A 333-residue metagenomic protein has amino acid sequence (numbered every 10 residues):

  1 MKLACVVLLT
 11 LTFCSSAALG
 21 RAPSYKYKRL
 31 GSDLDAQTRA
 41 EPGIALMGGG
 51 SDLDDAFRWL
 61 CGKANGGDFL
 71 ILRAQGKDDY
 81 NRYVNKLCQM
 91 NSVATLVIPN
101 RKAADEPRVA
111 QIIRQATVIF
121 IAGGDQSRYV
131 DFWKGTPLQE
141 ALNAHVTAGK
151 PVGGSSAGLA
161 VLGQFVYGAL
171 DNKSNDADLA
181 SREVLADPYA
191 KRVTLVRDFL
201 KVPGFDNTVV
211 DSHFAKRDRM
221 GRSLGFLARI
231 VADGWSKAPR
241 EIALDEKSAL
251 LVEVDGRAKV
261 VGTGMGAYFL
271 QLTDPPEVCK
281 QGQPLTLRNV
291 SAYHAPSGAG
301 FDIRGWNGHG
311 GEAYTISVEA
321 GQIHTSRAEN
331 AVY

Functional and structural regions predicted by a protein language model:
C5-S15: Bacterial N-terminal signal peptides
R21-G66, L87, K173-Y333: C-terminal and late-domain segments of enzyme folds
L46, V118-A122: Structural motif
L70-Q75: Short internal beta-strands
G76-Q115: Portal/gating segments that form or line small-molecule/metal binding sites
I112-Q115, G135-G149: Catalytic-core regions built around general acid/base machinery
A122-G123, V146-V166: Catalytic nucleophile loop
Q126-T136: Glycine/threonine-rich flexible loop motifs
